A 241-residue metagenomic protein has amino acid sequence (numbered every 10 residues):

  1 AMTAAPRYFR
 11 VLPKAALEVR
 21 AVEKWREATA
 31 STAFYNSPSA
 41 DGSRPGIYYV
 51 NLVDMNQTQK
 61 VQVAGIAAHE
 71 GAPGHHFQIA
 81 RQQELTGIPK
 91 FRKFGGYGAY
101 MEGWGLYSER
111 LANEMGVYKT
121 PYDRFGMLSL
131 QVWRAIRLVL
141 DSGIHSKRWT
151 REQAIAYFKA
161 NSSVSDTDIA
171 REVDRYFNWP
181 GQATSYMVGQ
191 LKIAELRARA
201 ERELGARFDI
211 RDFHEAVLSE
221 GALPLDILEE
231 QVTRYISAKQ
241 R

Functional and structural regions predicted by a protein language model:
A1-R241: Long, His/Glu/Asp-enriched segments that create or flank divalent metal/ion-associated functional microenvironments
